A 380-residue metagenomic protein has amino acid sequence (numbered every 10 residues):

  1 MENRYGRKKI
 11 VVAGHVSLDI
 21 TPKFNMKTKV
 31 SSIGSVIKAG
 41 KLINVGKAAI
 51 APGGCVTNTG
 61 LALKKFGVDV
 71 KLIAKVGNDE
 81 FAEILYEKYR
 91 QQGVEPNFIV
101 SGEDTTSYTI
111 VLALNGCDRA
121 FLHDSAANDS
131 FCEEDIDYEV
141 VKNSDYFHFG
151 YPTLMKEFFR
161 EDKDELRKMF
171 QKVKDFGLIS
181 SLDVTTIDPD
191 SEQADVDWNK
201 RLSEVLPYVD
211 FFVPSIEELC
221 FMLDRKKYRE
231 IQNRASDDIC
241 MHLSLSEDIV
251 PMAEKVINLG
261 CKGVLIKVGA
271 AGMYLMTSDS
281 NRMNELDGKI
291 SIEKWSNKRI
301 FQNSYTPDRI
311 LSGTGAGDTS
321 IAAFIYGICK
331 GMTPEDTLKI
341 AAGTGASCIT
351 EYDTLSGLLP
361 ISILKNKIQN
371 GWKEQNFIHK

Functional and structural regions predicted by a protein language model:
M1-I73, E80-Q91, I292-W295, N303 (+2 more regions): Glycine-rich phosphate/adenosyl-contacting loop at the front of the ribokinase-like
E2-G14, R167, Q171-D175, E204 (+1 more regions): Conserved phosphate-binding/catalytic region of the ribokinase-like
V70, P96, S180-S181: Hydrophobic beta-strand scaffold residues
K88-D104: A glycine-rich helix N-cap at a beta->alpha junction
Q92-E95, D195-M222, K294-R299: Structural recognition of alpha->loop->beta junctions
I99-S101, V111-E157: Conserved phosphate-binding/catalytic loop of the ribokinase/pfkB sugar-kinase fold
L154-D164, E192, M222-R225, E230-I231: Glycine/threonine-rich flexible loop motifs
F176-T185: Short beta-strand/loop segments at the ligand-binding rim of alpha/beta enzyme cores
